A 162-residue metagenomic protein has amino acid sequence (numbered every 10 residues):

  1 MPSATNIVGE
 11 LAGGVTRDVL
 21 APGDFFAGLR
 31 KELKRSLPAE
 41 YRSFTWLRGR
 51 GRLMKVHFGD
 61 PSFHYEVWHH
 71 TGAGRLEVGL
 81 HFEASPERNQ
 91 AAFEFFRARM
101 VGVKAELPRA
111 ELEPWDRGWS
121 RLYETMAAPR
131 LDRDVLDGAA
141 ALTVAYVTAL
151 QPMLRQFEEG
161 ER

Functional and structural regions predicted by a protein language model:
M1-T71, A105-E113: Charge-rich, low-complexity N-terminal segments
L11-L33, F95-L107, M126-E161: Ampiphathic alpha-helical segments that act as solvent-exposed interaction surfaces
G51-Q90, E94-R97: Aromatic- and glycine-enriched beta-alpha-beta binding-site module
L53, G59, S120-R121, T125-A127: Solvent-exposed, flexible loop/coil segments flanking beta-strands in beta-rich domains
E77-Y123: Short, internal acidic amphipathic alpha-helical interface segments that mediate docking to partner proteins
